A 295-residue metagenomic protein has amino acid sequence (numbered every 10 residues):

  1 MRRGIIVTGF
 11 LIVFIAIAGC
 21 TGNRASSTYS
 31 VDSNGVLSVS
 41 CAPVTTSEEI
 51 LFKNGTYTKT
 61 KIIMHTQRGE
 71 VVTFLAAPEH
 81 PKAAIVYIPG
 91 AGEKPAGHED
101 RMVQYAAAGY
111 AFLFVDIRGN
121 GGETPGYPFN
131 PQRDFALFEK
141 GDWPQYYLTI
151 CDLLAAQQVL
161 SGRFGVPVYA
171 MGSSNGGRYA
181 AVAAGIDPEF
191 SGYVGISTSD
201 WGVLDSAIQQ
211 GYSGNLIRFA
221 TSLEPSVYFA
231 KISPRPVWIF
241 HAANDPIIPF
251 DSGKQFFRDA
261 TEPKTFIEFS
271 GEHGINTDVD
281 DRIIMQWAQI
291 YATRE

Functional and structural regions predicted by a protein language model:
M1-T28, L37-E48: Secretory targeting signatures
S38-E79: N-terminal cap/lid segment of alpha/beta-hydrolase-fold proteins
P81-A83, Y87-T124, G202-V203: Short substrate-entry loop that stabilizes the transition state in hydrolases
K82-I85, S191, P236: Alpha/beta-hydrolase fold active-site loops
Q104, F114-I150, D205-Q209: Cap/lid segment of the alpha/beta-hydrolase catalytic domain
C151-G214: Primarily recognizes the serine-hydrolase "nucleophile elbow" in alpha/beta-hydrolase and SGNH/GDSL folds
Q209-D259: The feature captures the conserved acid-bearing segment of alpha/beta-hydrolase catalytic domains
Q255-E295: C-terminal catalytic histidine-bearing segment of alpha/beta-hydrolase fold enzymes
